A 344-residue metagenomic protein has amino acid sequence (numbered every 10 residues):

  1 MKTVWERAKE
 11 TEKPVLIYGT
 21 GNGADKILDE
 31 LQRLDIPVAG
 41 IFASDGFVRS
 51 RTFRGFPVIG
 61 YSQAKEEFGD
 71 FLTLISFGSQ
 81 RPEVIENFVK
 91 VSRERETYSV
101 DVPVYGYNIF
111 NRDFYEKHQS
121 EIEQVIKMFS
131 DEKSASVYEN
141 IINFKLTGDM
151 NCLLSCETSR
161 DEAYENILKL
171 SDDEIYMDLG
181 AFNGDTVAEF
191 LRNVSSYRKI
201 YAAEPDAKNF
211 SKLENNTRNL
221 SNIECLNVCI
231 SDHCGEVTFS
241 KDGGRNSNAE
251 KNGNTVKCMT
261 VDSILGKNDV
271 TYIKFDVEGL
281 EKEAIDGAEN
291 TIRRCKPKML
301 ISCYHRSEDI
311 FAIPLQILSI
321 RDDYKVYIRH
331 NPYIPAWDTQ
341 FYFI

Functional and structural regions predicted by a protein language model:
M1-V38, S44-I344: Phosphate/nucleotide-binding beta-alpha loop and adjacent structural elements of enzyme active sites
